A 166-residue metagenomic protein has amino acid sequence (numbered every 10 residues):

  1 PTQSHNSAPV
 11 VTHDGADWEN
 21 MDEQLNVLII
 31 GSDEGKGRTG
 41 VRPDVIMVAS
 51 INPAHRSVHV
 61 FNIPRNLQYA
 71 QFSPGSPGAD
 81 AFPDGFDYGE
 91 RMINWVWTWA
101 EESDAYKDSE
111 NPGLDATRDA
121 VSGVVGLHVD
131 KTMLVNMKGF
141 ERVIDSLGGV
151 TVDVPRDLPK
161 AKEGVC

Functional and structural regions predicted by a protein language model:
P1-C166: Non-catalytic, solvent-exposed segments at the cell envelope interface
